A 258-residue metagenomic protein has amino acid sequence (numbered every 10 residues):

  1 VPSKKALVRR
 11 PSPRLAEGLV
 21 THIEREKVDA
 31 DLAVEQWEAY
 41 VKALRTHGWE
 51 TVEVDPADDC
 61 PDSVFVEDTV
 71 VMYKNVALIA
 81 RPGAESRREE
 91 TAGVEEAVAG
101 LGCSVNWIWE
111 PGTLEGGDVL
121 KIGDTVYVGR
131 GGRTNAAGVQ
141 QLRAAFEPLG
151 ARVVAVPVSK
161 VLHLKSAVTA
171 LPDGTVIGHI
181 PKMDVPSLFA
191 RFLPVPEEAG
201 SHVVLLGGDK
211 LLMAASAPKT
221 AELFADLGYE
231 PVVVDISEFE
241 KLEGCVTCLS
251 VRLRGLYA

Functional and structural regions predicted by a protein language model:
V1-A258: The feature marks the mature, well-folded catalytic cores of soluble enzymes
